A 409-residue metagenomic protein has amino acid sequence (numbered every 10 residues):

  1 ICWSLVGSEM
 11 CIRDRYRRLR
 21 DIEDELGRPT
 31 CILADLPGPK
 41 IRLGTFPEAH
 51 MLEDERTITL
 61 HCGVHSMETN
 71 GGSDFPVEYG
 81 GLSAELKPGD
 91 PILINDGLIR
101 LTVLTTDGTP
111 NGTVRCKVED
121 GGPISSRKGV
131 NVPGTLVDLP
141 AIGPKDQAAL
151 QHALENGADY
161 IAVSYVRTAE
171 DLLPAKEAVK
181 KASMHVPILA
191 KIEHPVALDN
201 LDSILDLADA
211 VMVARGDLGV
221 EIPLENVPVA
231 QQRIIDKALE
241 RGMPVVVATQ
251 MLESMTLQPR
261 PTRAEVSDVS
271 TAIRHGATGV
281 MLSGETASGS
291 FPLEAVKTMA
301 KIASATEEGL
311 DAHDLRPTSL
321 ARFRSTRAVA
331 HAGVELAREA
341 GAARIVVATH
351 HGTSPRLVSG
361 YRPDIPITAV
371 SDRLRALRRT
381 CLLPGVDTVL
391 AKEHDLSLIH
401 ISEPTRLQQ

Functional and structural regions predicted by a protein language model:
I1-I12, I399-Q409: Single conserved hydrophobic/aromatic residue that forms the stacking wall/gate of nucleotide- or nucleobase-binding
S8, V213-E221, V269-F291: Glycine-rich phosphate-binding active-site loops on the catalytic face of alpha/beta enzymes
R15-Y16, S288-E308: C-terminal helical cap(s) of enzyme catalytic domains, especially alpha/beta-barrels
L19-I22, G72-R100, D159, A169 (+4 more regions): Phosphate-interacting basic helix/loop segments used at nucleotide- and nucleic-acid interfaces
G38, L43-Q147, D387-L390: Beta-strand/loop-dominated core regions that host nucleotide or nucleotide-derived cofactor-binding catalytic loops
G129, D138, L189, E240 (+1 more regions): Long, charged amphipathic helices and adjacent flexible linkers at domain junctions
T135-T249, M255-V266: Conserved alpha/beta-domain cores
S354-R356, R362-S397: Nucleotide-binding motor/catalytic cores of P-loop/tubulin-like NTPases across gene-expression machines
